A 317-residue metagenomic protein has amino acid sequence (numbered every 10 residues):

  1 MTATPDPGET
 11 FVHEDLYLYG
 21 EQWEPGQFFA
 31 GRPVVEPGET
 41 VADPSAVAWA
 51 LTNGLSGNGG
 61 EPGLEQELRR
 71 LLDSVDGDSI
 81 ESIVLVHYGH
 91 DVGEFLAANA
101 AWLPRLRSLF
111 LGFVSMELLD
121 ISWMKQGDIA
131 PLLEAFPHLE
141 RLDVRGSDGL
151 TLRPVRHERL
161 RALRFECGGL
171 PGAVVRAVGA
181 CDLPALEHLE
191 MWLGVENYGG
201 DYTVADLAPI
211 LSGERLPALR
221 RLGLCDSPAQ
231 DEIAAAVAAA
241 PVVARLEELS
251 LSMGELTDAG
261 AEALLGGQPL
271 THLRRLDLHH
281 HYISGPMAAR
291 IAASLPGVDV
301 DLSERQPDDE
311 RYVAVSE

Functional and structural regions predicted by a protein language model:
T2-G93, A100-L103, E317: N-terminal alpha-helical scaffold/docking segments in eukaryotic complex subunits
F29-P37, P62-D73, H90-A100, D120-P131 (+6 more regions): Leucine-rich repeat
V47-G60, V84-D91, F110-S122, H138 (+10 more regions): Concave beta-strand-loop units of leucine-rich repeat
F95, L103, S108-F113: Amphipathic protein-protein interaction modules
A180-A185, W192: The feature marks a conserved, polyanion-engaging helical scaffold used by nucleic-acid processing enzymes and innate
